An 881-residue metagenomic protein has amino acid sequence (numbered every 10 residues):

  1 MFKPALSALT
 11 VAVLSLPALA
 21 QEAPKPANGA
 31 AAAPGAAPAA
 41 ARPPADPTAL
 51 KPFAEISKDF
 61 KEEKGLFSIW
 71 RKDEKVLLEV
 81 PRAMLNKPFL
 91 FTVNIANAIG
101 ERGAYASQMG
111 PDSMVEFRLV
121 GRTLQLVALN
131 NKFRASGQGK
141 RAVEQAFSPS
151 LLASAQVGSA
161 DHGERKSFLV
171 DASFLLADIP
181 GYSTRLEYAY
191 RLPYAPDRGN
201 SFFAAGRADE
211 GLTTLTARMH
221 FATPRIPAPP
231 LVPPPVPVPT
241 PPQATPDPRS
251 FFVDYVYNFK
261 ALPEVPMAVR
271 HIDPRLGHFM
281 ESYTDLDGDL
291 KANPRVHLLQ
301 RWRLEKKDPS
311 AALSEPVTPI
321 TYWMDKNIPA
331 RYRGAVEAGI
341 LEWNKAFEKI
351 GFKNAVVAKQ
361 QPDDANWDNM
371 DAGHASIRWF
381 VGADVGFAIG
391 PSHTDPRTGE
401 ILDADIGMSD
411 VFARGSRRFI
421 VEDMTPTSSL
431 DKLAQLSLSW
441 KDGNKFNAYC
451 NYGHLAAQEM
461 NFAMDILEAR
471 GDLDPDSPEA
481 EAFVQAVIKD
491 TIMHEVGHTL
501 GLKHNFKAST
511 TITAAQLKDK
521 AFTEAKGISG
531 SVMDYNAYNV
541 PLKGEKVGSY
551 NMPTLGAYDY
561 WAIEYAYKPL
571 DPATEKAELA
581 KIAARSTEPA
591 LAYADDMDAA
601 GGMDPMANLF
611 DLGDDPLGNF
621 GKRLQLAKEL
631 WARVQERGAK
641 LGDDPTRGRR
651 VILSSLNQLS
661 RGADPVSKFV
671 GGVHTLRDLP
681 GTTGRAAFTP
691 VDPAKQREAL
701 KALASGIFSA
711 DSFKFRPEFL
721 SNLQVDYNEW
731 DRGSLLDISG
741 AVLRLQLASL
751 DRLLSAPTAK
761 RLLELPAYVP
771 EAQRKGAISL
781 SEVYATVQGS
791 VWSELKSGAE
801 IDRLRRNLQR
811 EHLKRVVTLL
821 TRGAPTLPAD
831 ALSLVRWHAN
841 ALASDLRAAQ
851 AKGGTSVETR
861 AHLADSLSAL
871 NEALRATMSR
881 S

Functional and structural regions predicted by a protein language model:
F2-L19: Gram-negative bacterial Sec-dependent N-terminal signal peptides
E22-V76, P81-I328, A346, I350 (+9 more regions): Auxiliary tRNA-acceptor-end handling modules of aminoacyl-tRNA synthetases
L66, M324-A335, D476, A480-V484 (+4 more regions): Conserved aromatic-histidine-acidic binding/catalytic patches
F133-Y188, D472, A482, V496-L502 (+3 more regions): An exposure/low-complexity boundary signal
G334-L341, K345, A482, A486 (+4 more regions): Solvent-exposed, polar/charged alpha-helical surfaces in well-ordered, non-transmembrane soluble domains, broadly
L341-F352, G382, G497-H498, L502 (+2 more regions): Sec-exported extracytoplasmic/periplasmic mature domains
Q360-V381, Q485-L542: The catalytic-center signature of Zn2+-dependent metalloproteases
P478-F483, A508-S881: Conserved catalytic/binding loops enriched for acidic/polar residues
